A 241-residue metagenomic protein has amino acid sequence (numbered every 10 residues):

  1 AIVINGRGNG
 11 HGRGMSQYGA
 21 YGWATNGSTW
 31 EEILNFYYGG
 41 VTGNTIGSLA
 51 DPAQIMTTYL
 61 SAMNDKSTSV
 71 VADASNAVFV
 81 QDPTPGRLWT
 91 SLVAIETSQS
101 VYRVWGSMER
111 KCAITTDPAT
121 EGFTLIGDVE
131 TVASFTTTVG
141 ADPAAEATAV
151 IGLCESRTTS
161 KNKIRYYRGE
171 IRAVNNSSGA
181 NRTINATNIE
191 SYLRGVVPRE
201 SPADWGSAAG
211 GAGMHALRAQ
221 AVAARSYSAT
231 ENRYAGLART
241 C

Functional and structural regions predicted by a protein language model:
A1-C241: Conserved, single-site charged/polar hotspot
